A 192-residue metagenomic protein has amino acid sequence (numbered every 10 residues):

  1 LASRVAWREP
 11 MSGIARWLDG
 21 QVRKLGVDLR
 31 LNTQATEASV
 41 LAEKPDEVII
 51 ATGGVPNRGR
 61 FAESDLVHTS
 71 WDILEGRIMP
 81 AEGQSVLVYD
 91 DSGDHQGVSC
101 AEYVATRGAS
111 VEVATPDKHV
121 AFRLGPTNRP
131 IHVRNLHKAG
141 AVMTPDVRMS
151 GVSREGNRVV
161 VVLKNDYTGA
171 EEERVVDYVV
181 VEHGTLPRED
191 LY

Functional and structural regions predicted by a protein language model:
L1, R60-E63, C100-E102, L191-Y192: Short amphipathic alpha-helical segments
A2-R8: Short glycine-enriched, charge-decorated loop/helix-capping segments at active-site entrances that position
R4, G93, G184-T185: Short beta->alpha junction loops/turns
S12-N57, L66, W71-E75, E82 (+1 more regions): A Rossmann-like FAD-binding core segment of flavoenzymes
G76-R77, H95: Hydrophobic transmembrane alpha-helical segments of multi-pass transport and channel proteins
E82-V111: Rossmann-like NAD(P)H-binding beta-loop-alpha module
